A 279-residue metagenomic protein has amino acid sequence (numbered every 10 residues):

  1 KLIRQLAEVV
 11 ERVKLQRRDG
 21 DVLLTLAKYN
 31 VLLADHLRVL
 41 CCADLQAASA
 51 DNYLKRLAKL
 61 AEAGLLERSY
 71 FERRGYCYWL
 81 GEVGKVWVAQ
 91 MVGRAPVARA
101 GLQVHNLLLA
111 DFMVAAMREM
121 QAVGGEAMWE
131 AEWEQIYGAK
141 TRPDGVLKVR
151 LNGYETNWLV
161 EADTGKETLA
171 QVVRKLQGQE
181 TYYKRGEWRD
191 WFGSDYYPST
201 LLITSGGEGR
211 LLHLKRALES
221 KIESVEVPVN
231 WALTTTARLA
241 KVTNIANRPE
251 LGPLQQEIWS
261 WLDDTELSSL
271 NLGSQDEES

Functional and structural regions predicted by a protein language model:
K1-L6, E11-K14, G20-T25, K166-R174 (+1 more regions): Non-catalytic C-terminal interaction segments of nucleic acid-processing enzymes
K1-M91, A95-P96, E277-S279: Nuclease-adjacent, charged terminal/linker segments that flank catalytic cores
A27, G93-A110: A short, highly charged nucleic-acid-interacting micro-segment common to nuclease and nuclease-linked defense proteins
D44-L45, E119-V123, R150-G153, Y183-S194 (+1 more regions): Alpha-helix termini
L45-A47, I136-G138, E208-G209: Acidic-and-aromatic substrate-binding clefts and catalytic sites of carbohydrate-active enzymes
R56, K175-Q179, L214: A general structural detector for well-ordered alpha-helical segments in enzyme core domains, enriched
S69, L102, V114-W158, T164-G178: Active-site metal-binding core of divalent-cation-utilizing nuclease and nuclease-like domains
D111-M113, M117-A139, S205, K221-A240: Hydrophobic/basic alpha-helical segments enriched in Actinobacteria
